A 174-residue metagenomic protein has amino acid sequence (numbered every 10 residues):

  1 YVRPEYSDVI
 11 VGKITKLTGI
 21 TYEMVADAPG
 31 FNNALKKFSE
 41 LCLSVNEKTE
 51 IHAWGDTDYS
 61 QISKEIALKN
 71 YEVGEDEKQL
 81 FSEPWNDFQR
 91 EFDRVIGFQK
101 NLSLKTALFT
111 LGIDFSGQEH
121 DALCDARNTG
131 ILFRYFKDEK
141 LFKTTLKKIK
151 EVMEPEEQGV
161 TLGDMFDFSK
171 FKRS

Functional and structural regions predicted by a protein language model:
Y1, E77-F92: A short, structured active-site edge motif that brings together acidic residues
Y1-K64: Conserved non-catalytic scaffold segment of RNase H-like nuclease domains
R3, V9, T15-T18, Y22-V25 (+1 more regions): Active-site-proximal helix-loop-helix substrate-binding element of RNase H-like nuclease domains
N46-A53, E72-D76, F115-H120: Short helix-to-loop capping/linker segments positioned immediately adjacent to catalytic or ligand/cofactor-binding
T57-P84: Substrate-recognition/cap helix-loop segment adjacent to the acidic, metal-dependent catalytic center of Asp-based
Q61, R127-I131: Short amphipathic alpha-helical face segments that pack within enzyme cores and frequently flank/anchor catalytic
E65-K69, T110, Y135-E139: Active-site catalytic microenvironments for nucleophilic, acid-base chemistry
G130-S174: Acidic two-metal-ion nuclease catalytic site recognized across multiple nuclease folds, prominently DnaQ/RNase D-T
